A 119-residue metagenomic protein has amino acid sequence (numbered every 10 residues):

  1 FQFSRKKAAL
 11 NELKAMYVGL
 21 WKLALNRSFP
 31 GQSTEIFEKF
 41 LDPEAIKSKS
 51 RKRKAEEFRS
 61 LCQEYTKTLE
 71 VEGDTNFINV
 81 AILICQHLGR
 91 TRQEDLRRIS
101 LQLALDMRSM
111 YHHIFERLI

Functional and structural regions predicted by a protein language model:
F1-F3, F29, F37-F40, F58 (+2 more regions): Phenylalanine-focused residue identity feature
F1-G31: N-terminal interaction modules that seed assembly of large macromolecular complexes
R5-L10, K14-Y17, K49, S100-R108 (+1 more regions): Generic ordered-secondary-structure signal
A8-A9, A15, A24, A45 (+3 more regions): A sequence-composition feature that detects small, non-aromatic residues
V18-N26, L41-A45, G89, R108 (+1 more regions): Alpha-helical repeat scaffolds in large eukaryotic proteins
S28-G31, R51, T91: Short coil/loop linkers at secondary-structure junctions
T34-R59: Mature extracellular/secreted ectodomains of secretory-pathway proteins
K54-I119: Low-complexity intrinsically disordered segments
